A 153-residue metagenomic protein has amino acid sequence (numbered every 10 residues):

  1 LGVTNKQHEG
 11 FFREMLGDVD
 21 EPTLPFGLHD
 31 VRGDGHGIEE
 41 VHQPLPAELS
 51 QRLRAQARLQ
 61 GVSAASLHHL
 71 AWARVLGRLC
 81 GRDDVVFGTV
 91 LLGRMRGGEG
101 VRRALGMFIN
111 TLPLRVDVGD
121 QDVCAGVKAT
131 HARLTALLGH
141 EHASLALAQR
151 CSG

Functional and structural regions predicted by a protein language model:
L1-V3, E9-V19, F26-R32, G37-G153: Adenylate-forming
